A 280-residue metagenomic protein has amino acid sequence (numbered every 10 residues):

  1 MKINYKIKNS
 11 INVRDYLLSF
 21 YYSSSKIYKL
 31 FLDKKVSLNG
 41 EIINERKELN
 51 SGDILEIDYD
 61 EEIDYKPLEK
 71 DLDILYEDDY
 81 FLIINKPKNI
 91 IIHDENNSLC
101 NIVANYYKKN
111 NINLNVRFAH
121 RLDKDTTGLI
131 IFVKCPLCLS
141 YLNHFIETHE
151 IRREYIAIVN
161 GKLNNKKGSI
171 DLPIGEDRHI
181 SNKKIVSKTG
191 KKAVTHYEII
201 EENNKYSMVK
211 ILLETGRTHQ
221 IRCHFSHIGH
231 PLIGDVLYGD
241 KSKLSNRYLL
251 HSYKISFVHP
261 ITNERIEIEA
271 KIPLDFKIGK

Functional and structural regions predicted by a protein language model:
M1-K29, K188-K191, E201-Y206, E214 (+2 more regions): Pseudouridine synthases involved in rRNA/tRNA modification
M1-S169, G175-R178, D275-G279: RNA pseudouridine synthases
G40-I42, E198, N204-L212: Short histidine-centered loop motifs in beta-beta connectors
I63, I180-K188: Short aromatic-glycine motifs in intrinsically disordered, low-complexity regions
K70, L114-N115, Y155, K166 (+5 more regions): Short beta-strand or tight-loop elements that sit immediately N-terminal to catalytic metal-binding acidic residues
I74, V159, H196-I199, L232: Conserved hydrophobic positions within beta-strands
Y76, L122, I199-E201, H259: Short, low-complexity Ser/Thr-rich regulatory SLiMs
